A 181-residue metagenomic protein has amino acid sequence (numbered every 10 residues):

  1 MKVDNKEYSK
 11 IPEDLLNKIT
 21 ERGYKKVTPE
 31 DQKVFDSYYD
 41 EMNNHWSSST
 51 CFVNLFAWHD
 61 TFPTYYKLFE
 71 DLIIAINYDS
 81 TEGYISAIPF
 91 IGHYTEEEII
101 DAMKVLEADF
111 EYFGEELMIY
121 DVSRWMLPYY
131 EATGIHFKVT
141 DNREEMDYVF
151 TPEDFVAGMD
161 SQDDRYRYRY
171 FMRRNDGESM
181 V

Functional and structural regions predicted by a protein language model:
V3, T20, S48-M118, W125: Conserved donor-binding loop and adjoining core beta-sheet/short helix segment in diverse acyl/aminoacyl transferases
V3-S9, G134-V181: Acyltransferase donor/substrate-recognition loop-hinge adjacent to the catalytic core
S9-K10, E21-V34, S179-V181: A short beta-loop-alpha structural element at the N-terminal edge of CoA-dependent acyl/N-acetyltransferase catalytic
D14-T20: Short, contiguous pre-domain boundary segments
K18, Y38-M42, V105, D109 (+3 more regions): Residues that form generic nucleotide/phosphate-binding pockets
Q32-A57: Intrinsically disordered, low-complexity, positively charged segments
A102-M103, E131-I135: Short acidic (Asp/Glu) patches
G114-A132, E144-Y148: Short, glycine/charge-rich beta-strand/loop segments that flank catalytic centers and engage negatively charged groups
